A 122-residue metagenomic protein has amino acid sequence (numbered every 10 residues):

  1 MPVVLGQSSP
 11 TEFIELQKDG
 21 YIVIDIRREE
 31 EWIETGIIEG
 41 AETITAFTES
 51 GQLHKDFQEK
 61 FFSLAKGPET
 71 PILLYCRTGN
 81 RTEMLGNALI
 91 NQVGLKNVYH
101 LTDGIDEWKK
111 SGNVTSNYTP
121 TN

Functional and structural regions predicted by a protein language model:
M1-Y21, E29-P71, N80-N122: Rhodanese-like catalytic fold shared by cysteine-dependent sulfurtransferases and DSP/PTP-type phosphatases
Y75-C76: Short, surface-exposed ligand- or partner-binding patches at beta-edge/loop junctions that are enriched in aromatics
